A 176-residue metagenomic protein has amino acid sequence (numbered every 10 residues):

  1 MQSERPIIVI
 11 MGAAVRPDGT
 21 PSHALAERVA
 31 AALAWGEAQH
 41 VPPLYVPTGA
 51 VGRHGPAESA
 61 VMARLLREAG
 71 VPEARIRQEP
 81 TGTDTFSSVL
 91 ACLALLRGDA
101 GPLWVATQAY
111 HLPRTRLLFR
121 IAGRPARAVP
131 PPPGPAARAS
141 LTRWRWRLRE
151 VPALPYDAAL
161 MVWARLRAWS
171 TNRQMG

Functional and structural regions predicted by a protein language model:
M1-W144: A structural signal for short, hydrophobic/glycine-enriched beta-strand patches
S140-S170: A transmembrane-helix-recognition feature enriched in membrane-embedded lipid enzymes and envelope glyco-/phospholipid
R173-G176: Active-site cores that bind ATP or allylic diphosphates and position pyrophosphate for catalysis
